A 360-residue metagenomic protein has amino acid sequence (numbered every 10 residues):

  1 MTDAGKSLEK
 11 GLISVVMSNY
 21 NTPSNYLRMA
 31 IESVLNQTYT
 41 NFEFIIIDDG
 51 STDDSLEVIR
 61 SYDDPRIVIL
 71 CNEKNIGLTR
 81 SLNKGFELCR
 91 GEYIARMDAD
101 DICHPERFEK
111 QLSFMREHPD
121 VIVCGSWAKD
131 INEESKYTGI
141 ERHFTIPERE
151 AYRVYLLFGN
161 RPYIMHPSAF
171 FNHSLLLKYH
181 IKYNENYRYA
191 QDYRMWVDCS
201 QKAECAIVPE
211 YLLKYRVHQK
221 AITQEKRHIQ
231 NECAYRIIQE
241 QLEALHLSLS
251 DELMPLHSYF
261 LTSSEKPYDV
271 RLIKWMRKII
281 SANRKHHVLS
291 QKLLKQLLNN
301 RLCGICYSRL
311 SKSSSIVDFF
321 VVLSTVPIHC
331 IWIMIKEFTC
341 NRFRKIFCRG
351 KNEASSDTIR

Functional and structural regions predicted by a protein language model:
M1-L35: N-proximal low-complexity "stem/linker" segments adjacent to membrane-targeting elements
D3-G5, V217-R360: C-terminal subregions of glycosyltransferases and related glycan-biosynthesis enzymes
K10-I13, Y26, L35-I46, D54 (+1 more regions): Short loop->beta transition adjacent to catalytic acidic/histidine clusters or analogous donor-positioning motifs
A30, N72-C89, K110: Glycine-rich, basic loop-to-helix element that forms the pyrophosphate-binding segment of sugar-nucleotide handling
T40, D48-E57, K74-I76, D98: A conserved acidic beta->alpha catalytic loop
E87, P147-F260: Conserved nucleotide-sugar donor-binding catalytic segment
I94: Short aromatic/hydrophobic "clamp" motif used to bind/position activated sugar donors
E106-I140: Conserved donor NDP-sugar-binding/catalytic core segment of glycosyltransferases
